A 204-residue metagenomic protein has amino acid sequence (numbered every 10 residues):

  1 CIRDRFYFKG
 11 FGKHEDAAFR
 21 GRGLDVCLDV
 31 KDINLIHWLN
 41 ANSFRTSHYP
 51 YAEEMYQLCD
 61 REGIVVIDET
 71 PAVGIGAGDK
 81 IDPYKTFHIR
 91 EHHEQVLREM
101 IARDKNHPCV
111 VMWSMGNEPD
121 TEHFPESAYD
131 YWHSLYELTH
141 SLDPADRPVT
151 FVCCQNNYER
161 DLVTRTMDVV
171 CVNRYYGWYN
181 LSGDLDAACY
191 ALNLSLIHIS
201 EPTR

Functional and structural regions predicted by a protein language model:
C1-D4, I197-T203: Conserved small/polar residues in nucleotide/adenosyl-binding loops
R5-L196: Active-site mouth of glycoside hydrolases
